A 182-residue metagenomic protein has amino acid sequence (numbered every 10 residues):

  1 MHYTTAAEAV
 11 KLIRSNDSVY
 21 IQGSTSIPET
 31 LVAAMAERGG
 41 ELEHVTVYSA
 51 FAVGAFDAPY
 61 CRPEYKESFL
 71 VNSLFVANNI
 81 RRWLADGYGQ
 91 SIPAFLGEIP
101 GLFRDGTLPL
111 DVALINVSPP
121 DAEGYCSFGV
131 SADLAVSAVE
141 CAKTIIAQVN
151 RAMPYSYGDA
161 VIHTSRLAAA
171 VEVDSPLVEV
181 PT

Functional and structural regions predicted by a protein language model:
M1-T182: Conserved alpha/beta enzyme-core scaffold
